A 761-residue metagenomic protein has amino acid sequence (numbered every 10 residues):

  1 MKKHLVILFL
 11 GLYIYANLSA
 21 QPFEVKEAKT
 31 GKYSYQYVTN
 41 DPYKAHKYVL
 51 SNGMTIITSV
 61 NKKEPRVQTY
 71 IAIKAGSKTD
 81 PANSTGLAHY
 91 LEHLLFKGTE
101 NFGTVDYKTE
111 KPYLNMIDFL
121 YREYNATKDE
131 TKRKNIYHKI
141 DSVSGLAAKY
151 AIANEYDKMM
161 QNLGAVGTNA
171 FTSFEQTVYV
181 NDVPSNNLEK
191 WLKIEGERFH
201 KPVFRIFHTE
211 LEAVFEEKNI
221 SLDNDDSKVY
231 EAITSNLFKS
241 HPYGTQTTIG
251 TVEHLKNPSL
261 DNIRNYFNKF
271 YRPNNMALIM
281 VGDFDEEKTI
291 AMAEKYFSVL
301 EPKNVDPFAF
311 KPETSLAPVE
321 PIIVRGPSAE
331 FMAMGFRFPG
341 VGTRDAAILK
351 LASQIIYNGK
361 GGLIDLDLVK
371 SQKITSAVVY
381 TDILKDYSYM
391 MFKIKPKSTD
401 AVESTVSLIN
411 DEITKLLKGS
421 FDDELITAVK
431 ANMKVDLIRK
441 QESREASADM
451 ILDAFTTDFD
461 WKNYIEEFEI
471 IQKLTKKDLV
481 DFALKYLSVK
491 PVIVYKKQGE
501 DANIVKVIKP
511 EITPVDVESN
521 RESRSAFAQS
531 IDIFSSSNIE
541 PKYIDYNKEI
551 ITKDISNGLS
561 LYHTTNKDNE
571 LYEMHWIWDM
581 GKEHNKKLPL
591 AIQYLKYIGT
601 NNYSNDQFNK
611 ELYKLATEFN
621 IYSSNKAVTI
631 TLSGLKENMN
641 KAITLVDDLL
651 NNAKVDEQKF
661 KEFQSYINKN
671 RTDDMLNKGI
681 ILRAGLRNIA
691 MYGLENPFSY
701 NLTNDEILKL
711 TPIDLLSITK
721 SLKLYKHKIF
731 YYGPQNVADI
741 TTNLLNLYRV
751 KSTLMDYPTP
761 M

Functional and structural regions predicted by a protein language model:
M1-P22: Bacterial Sec-dependent N-terminal signal peptides
A20-T58, D285-V324, L366, I438 (+3 more regions): Proteolytic maturation boundary segments
S59, E64-S77, G86-L87, T104-E197 (+11 more regions): M16 family metallopeptidases and their MPP-like homologs
S84-H93: Histidine-centered catalytic micro-motifs
L188-K190, E286-I290, R344, D400-S404 (+2 more regions): Short, conserved charged micro-motifs
E197-F204, F297-N304, N410-F421, D648-E657 (+1 more regions): A common structural junction motif
L255-K269: A conserved hydrophobic secondary-structure block that centers on an alpha-helix together with its immediately flanking
R344, D400, S404, L408 (+8 more regions): Extended non-catalytic domains of envelope/secretory-pathway proteins
